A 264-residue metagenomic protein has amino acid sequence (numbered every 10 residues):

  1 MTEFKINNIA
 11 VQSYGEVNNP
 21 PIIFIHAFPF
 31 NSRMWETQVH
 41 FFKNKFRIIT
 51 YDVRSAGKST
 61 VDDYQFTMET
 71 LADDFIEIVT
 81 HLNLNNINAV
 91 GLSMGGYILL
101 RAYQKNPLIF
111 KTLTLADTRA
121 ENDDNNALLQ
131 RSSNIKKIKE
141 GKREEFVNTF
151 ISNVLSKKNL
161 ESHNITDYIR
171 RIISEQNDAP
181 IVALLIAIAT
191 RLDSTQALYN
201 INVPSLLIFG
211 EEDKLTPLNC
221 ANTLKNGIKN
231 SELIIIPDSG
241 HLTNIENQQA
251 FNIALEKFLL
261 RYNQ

Functional and structural regions predicted by a protein language model:
M1-I22, K43-F46, L84, E256-Q264: Alpha/beta-hydrolase fold catalytic core
A10-Y64, M68: Conserved HGGG/HGGXW glycine-rich cap/lid loop of the alpha/beta-hydrolase fold
T70-I87: Conserved acidic catalytic loop of the alpha/beta-hydrolase fold
L100-G141, E145: Flexible "cap/lid" loop of the alpha/beta hydrolase fold
D123-L129, G141-N200: Conserved alpha/beta-hydrolase catalytic His-Asp/Glu region
I201, L207-F209, D213: Short beta-strand/loop motif that positions the catalytic acidic residue of the alpha/beta-hydrolase fold
N222-H241: Catalytic histidine neighborhood in serine/cysteine hydrolases with alpha/beta-hydrolase-type architecture
S239-N252: Catalytic histidine-centered segment of alpha/beta-hydrolase-like enzymes
